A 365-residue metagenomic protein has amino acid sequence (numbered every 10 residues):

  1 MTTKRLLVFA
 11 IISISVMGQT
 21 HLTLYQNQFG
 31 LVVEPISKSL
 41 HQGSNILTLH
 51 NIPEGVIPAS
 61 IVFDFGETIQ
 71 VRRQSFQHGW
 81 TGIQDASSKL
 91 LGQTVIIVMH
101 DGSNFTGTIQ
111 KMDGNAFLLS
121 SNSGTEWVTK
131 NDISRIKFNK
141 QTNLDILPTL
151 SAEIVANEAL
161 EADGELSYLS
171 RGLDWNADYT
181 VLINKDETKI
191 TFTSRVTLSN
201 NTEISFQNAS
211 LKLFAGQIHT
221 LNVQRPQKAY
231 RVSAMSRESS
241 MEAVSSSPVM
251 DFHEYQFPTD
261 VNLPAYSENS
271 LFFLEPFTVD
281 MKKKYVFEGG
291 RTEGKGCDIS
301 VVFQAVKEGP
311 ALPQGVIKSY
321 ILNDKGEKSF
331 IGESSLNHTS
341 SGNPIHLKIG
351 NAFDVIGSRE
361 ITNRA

Functional and structural regions predicted by a protein language model:
T2-F9: Sec-dependent signal peptide recognition, specifically the positively charged N-region followed immediately by
S13-M17: N-terminal signal peptide c-region/cleavage motif recognized by signal peptidases
G18-T191: Post-signal-peptide, soluble extracytosolic/periplasmic N-terminal scaffold domains of envelope/secretory systems
E34, T48, I57-V62, A177 (+3 more regions): Short, hydrophobic/aromatic beta-strand segments
S39-H41, N45, T188-N201, E293-K307 (+1 more regions): Short beta-strand elements of extracellular/lumenal beta-sandwich folds
L49-R73, L211-Q227, V316-L322: Solvent-exposed beta-hairpin/edge-strand motifs
T188-V223, V316: Acidic (Asp/Glu-rich), glycine- and aromatic
S210-F214, P226, Y230-A365: Intrinsically disordered, low-complexity Ser/Thr/Pro/Gly-rich interaction regions that scaffold/cooperate
